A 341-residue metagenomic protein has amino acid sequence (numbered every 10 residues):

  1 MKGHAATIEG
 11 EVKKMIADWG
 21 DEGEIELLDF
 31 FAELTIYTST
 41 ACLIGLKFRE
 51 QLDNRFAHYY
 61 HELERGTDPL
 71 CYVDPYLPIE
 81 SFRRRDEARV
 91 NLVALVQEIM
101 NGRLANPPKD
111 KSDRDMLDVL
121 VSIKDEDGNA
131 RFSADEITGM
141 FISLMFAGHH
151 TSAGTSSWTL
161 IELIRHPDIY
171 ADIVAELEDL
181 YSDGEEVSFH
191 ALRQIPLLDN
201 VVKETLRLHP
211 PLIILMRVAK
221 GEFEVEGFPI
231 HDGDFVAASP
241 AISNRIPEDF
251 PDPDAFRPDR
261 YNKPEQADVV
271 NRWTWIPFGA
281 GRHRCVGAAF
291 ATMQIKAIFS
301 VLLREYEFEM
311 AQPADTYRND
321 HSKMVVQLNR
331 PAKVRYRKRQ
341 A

Functional and structural regions predicted by a protein language model:
M1, N106-K109, F189-P196, C285-G287: Conserved, non-catalytic sequence blocks in retroelement Pol enzymes and Pol-derived host proteins
K2-G154, D172: Cytochrome P450 heme-thiolate monooxygenase catalytic core
A94, E98, E185-E226: Conserved cytochrome P450 K-helix E-x-x-R motif and the immediately C-terminal K′/meander segment
T151-I164, I298: Short, small-residue alpha-helix embedded
P167-I169, A288-V326: Cytochrome P450 heme-binding "Cys pocket" and the immediately downstream C-terminal segment
A238-Q266: Conserved cytochrome P450 K-helix/beta-meander segment immediately N-terminal to the heme-binding cysteine loop
